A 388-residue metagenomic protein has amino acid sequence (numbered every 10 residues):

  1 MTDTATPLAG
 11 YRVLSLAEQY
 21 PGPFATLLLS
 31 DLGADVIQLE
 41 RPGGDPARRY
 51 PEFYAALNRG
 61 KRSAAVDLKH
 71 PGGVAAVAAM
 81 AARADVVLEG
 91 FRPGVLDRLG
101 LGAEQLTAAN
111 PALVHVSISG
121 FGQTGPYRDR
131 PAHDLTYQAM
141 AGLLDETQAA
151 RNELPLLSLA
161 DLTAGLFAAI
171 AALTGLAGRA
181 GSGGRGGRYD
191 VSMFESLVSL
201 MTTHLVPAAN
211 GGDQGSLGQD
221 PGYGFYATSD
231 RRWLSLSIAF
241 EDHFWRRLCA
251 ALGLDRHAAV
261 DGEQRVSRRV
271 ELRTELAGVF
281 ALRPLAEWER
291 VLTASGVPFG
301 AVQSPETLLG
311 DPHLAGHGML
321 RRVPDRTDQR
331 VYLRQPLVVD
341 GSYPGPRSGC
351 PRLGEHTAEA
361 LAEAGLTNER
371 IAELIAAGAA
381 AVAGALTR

Functional and structural regions predicted by a protein language model:
M1-R185, A208-A209, R352, A358-R388: N-terminal helix-loop segment corresponding to the beta1-alpha1 unit of nucleotide/adenylate-binding folds
G120-G122, M193-V198, D230-R232, I238-H243 (+1 more regions): Glycine-rich beta-alpha junction loops
Q123, A150-L157, A180-L197, D213-G218 (+2 more regions): Conserved Rossmann-fold dehydrogenase catalytic segment
G212-G218, G224-F225, T327-R330, G349-R352: Short Gly/Pro-enriched turn/cap motifs at secondary-structure boundaries
G222-S295, F299: Aromatic-enriched alpha-helical interface/lid elements that frame and gate functional surfaces
S229-R232, E275, L285, T327 (+2 more regions): An anion-binding loop in the catalytic cleft
A294-G349: A glycine-rich dinucleotide-binding beta-alpha-beta segment and adjacent secondary-structure elements that constitute
